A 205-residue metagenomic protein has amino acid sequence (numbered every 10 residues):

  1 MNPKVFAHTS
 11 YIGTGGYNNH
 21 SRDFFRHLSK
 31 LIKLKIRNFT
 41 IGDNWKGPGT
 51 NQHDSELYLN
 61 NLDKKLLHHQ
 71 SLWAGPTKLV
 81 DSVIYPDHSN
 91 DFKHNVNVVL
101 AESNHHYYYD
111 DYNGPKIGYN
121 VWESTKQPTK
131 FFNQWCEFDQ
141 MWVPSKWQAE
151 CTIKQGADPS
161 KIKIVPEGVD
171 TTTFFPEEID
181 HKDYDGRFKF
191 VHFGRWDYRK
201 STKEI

Functional and structural regions predicted by a protein language model:
M1-N60: N-terminal subdomain of nucleotide-sugar transferases
P3, N95-V96, F188: Alpha/beta-hydrolase fold active-site loops
F6, D183-K200: Conserved donor-binding/catalytic core segment of Leloir-type glycosyltransferases
S10-Y11, V121-W122, E167, H192-Y198: Conserved donor-binding loops in enzymes that form glycosidic bonds
N19, D197-I205: A conserved mid-protein helix/loop that constitutes part of the nucleotide-sugar donor-binding site
P48-G156: Extended catalytic core of nucleotide-activated donor transferases of GT-like folds
T129-K130, V169-D183: Acidic anion/phosphate-binding donor-loop and adjacent secondary structure in glycosyltransferase catalytic cores
D139-E150, D158-P176: Donor nucleotide-sugar binding/catalytic pocket of nucleotide-sugar-dependent glycosyltransferases
